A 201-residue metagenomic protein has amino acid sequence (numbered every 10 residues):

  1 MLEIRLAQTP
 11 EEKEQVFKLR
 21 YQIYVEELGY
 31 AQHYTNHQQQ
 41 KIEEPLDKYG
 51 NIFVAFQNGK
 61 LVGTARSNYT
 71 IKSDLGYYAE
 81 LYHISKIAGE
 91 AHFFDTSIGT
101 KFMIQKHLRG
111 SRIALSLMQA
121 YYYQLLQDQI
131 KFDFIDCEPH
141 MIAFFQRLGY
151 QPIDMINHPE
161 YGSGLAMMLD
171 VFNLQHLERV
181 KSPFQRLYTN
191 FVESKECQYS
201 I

Functional and structural regions predicted by a protein language model:
M1-I42, D47-V62: Short amphipathic alpha-helix that is part of the acyltransferase structural core
E3, A7, S67, P152-M155: Extended, composition-driven regions rather than compact fold-specific motifs
E12, E26, F56-N58, Y123-K131 (+1 more regions): Secondary-structure boundary elements
N58-K86: Short, His- and charge-rich active-site/binding loops that engage polyanionic ligands
Y78-V171: Acyl-donor binding region in acyl/amide transferases
Y161-T189: C-terminal "cap" of GNAT-fold acetyltransferases
F184-I201: Short, cationic low-complexity segments
